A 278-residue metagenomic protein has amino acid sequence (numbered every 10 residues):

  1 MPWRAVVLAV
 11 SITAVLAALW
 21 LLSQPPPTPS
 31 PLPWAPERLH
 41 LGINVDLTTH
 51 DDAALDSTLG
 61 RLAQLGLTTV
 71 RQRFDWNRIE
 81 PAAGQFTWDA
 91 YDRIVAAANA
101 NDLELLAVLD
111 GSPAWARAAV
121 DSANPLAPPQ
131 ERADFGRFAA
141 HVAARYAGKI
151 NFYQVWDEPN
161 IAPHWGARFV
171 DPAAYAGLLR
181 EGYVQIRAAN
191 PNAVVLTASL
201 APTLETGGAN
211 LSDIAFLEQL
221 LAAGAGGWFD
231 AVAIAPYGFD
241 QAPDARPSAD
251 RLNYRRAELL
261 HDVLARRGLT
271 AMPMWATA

Functional and structural regions predicted by a protein language model:
M1-T13: N-terminal Sec-pathway targeting helices
A14-A18: Residue-level signal for alpha-helical transmembrane segments in multi-pass membrane proteins
L19-T69, R73: Boundary/entry segment of secreted carbohydrate-active catalytic domains
P36, R132, G136, V170-A278: Noncatalytic carbohydrate-binding groove/subsite architecture in carbohydrate-active enzymes
T48-A54, R78-P81, A242: Short, solvent-exposed loop/turn elements at domain surfaces
D52, W88, Y254: Loop/helix-junction capping segments adjacent to catalytic residues or to phosphate/diphosphate-binding pockets
A54-L55, Y91, D213: Amphipathic coiled-coil/heptad-repeat helices and related helical stalk/stem segments that mediate oligomerization
L62-A209, F239, T270: Substrate-binding cleft and catalytic face of glycoside hydrolase catalytic domains, especially the flexible beta-alpha
